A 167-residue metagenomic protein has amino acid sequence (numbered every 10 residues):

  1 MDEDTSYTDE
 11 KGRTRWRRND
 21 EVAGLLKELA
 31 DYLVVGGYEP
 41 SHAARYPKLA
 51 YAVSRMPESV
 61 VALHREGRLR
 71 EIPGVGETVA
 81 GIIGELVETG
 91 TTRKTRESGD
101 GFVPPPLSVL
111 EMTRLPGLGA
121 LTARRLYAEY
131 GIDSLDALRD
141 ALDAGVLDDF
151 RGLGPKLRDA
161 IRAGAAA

Functional and structural regions predicted by a protein language model:
M1-D100, R114, K156-A160, G164-A167: Structure-specific DNA junction-binding interface
L25-Y32, R45-K48, L107-E111, L121-R125 (+1 more regions): A general alpha-helix detector
E58, D149-G152: Short arginine-rich
T78-V79, L121-T122, D133, G145 (+1 more regions): Structural detector for tandem alpha-solenoid helical repeats, activating at a conserved register within the helical
I83, A123-Y127, F150: Short alpha-helical segments in extracytoplasmic peptidoglycan/chitin-binding modules and envelope-associated proteins
R93-D136: A generic tandem-repeat structural signature
L126, G145, G152, A160-A163: Accessory, non-ATPase domains that flank or precede helicase/AAA+ motor cores in DNA-metabolism machines
